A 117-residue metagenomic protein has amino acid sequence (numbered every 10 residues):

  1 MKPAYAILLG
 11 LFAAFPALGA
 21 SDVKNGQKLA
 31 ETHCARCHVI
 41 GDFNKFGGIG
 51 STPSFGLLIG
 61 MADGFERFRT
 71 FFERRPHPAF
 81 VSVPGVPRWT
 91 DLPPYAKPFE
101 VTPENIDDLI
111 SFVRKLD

Functional and structural regions predicted by a protein language model:
K2-L9: Sec-dependent signal peptide recognition, specifically the positively charged N-region followed immediately by
A13-L29: Electrostatic cytochrome c docking/interface patches
N25, L29, S54, D63 (+3 more regions): Extracytoplasmic/secreted proteins, especially bacterial periplasmic and envelope-associated proteins
E31-G41, L109: The canonical Cys-X-X-Cys-His
G41-N44, K115-D117: Inter-heme linker and motif-flanking segments adjacent to c-type heme-binding CXXCH motifs in c-type cytochromes
D42-E73: Gly/Gly-Pro-rich "capping" loops immediately C-terminal to redox-active cysteine motifs in periplasmic/lumenal
E73-F80: A common structural junction motif
V86-D117: C-terminal capping alpha-helices of c-type cytochrome domains
